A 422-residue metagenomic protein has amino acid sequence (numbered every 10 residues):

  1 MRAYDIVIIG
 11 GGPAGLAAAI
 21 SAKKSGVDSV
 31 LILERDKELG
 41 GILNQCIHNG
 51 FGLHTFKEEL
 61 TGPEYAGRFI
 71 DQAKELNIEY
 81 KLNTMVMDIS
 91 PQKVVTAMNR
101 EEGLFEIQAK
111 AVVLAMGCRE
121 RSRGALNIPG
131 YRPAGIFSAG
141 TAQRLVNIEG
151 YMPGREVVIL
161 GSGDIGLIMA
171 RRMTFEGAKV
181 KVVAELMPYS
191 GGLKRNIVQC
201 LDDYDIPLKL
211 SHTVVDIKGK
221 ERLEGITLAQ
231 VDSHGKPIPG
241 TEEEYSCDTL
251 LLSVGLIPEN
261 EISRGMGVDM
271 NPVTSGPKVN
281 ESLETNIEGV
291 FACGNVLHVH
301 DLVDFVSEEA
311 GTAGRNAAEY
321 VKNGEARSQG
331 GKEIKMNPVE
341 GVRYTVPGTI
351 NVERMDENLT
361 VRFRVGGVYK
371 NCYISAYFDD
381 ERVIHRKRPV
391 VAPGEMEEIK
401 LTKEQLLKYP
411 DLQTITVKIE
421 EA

Functional and structural regions predicted by a protein language model:
M1-I9, G67-E156, D232-G240, L251 (+1 more regions): FAD-binding core/adjacent interface of flavoenzyme oxidoreductases
Y4-R68, Q72, R144, P153-Q199: Beta1-alpha1 glycine-rich phosphate/pyrophosphate-binding loop at the start of Rossmann-like nucleotide-binding domains
R68-S90, V95-A97, T174-E261, E357-V390: A Rossmann-like FAD-binding core segment of flavoenzymes
L104-F105, A111-L208, T213-R222, G289 (+2 more regions): Predominantly flavin-linked oxidoreductase catalytic cores and closely associated redox partners
L114, I136-V146, T249-H300: FAD-site-proximal beta/loop scaffold in flavoenzymes
D304, T312, N316-R386: Mid-to-C-terminal Rossmann-like scaffold of FAD/NAD(P)H-dependent oxidoreductases
R362, G394-L406: Exposed aromatic-hydrophobic patches
I374, E404-A422: Short, aromatic- and glycine-rich surface loops/edge beta-strands on solvent-exposed regions
